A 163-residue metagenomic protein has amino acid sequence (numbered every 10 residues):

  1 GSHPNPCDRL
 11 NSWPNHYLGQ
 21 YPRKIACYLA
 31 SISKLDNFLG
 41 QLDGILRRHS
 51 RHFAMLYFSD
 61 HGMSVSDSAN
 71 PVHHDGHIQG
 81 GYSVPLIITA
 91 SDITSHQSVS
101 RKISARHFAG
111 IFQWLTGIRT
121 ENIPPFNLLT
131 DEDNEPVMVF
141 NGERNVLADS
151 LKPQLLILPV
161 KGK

Functional and structural regions predicted by a protein language model:
G1-Y28, S64-I78, S83: Active-site His/acidic residue clusters
S2-P14, L18, S33, G40 (+6 more regions): Intrinsic disorder/low-complexity signature
L10-M55, I111: A long, amphipathic alpha-helix that forms part of the scaffold/cap immediately adjacent to metal-dependent active
Y28, Y57, I93-H96: Generic hydrophobic, helix-prone segments enriched in Leu/Val/Ile
G40, G44-H52, V65-S66, H73-H77 (+1 more regions): Membrane-interface soluble catalytic domains
D60-H61: Active-site metal-binding loops of divalent metal-dependent hydrolases
